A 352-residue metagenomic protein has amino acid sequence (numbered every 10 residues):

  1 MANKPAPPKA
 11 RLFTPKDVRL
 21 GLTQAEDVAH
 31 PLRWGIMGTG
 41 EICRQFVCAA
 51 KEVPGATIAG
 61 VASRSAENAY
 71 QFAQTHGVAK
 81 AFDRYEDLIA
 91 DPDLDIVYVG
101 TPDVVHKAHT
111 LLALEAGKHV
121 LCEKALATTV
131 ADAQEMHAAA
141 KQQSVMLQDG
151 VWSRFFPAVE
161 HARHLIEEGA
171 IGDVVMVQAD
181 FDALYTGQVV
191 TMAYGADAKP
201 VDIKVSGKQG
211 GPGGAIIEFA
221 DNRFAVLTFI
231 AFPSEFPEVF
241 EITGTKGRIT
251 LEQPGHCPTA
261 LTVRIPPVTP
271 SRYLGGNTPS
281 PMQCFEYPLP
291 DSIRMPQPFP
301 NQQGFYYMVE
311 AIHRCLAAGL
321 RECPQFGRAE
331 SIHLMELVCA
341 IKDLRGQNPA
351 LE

Functional and structural regions predicted by a protein language model:
M1-V28, I96, A220, Y307-E352: C-terminal helix-rich "cap/oligomerization" subdomain common to oxidoreductases
A2-H76, Q347: N-terminal Rossmann-like dinucleotide-binding module
G60, K80, D95-I96, M176 (+1 more regions): Short, Asp-centered acidic motifs that coordinate Mg2+ and/or phosphate in catalytic or ligand-binding sites
E67, H76-A139: Beta-loop-alpha module in the N-terminal Rossmann-like domain of NAD(P)-dependent dehydrogenases, especially those
F82, C122, L147-D149, Q178 (+1 more regions): Hydrophobic residues in well-ordered beta-strands that form the structural core
A127-V189: A contiguous active-site-proximal alpha/beta segment in oxidoreductase catalytic domains
T186-T243, P254-G255, I332: Rossmann-like dinucleotide-binding domain that binds NAD(P)(H)
R223-E310, L320-A329: NAD(P)-dinucleotide binding in Rossmann-like oxidoreductases
